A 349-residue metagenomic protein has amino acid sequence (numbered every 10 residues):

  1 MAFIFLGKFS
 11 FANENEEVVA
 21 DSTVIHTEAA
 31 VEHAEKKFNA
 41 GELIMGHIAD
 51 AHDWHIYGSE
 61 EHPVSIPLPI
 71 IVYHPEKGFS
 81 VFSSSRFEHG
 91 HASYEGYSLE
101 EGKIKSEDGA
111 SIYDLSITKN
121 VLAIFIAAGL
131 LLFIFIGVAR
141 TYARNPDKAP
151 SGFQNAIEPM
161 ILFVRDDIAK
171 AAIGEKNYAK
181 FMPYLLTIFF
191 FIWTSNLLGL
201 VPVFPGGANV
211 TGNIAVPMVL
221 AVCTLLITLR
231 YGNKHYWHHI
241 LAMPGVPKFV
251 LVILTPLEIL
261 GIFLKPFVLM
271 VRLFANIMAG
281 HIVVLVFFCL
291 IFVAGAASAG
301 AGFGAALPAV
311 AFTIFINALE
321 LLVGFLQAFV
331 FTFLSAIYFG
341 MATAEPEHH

Functional and structural regions predicted by a protein language model:
L6-P150: Perimembrane topogenic segments of multi-pass inner/organellar membrane proteins
A51, F163-D166, L200, V293: Structured segments of extracytoplasmic/periplasmic soluble domains in secreted or envelope-associated proteins
K119-L132, V210-T224: Alpha-helical transmembrane segments
F133-A172, H235: Hydrophobic transmembrane alpha-helix segments characteristic of membrane transport and insertion machinery
A172-P183: Membrane-interface helix starts
M182, T187-V201, T211-V219, C223-F333 (+1 more regions): Hydrophobic alpha-helical transmembrane segments and adjacent short intramembrane/lumenal linkers of inner/organellar
